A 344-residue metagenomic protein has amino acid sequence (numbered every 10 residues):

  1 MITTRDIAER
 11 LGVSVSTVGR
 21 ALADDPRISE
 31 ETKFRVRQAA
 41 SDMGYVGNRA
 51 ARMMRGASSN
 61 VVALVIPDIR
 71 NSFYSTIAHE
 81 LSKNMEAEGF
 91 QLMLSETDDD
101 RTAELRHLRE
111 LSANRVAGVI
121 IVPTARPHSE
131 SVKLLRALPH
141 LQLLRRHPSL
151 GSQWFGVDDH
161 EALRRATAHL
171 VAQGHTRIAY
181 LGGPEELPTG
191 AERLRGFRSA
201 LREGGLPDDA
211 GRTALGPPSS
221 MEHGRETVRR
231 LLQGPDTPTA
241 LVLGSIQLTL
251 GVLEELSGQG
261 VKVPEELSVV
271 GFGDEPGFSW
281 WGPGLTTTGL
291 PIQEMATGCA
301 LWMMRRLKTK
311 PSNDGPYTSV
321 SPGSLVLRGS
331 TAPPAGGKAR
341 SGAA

Functional and structural regions predicted by a protein language model:
M1-N60, K338-A344: N-terminal helix-turn-helix DNA-binding module of bacterial transcription factors
I2, N60-A168, A172, Q233 (+1 more regions): Alpha-helical recognition/docking segments in bacterial nutrient-uptake and carbohydrate-utilization systems
S14, N60, A117, H175-I178 (+1 more regions): Short acidic/polar active-site loop segments enriched in Thr and Asp
R49, P67-T76, L94-A103, R145 (+6 more regions): Hinge/beta->alpha junction and helix N-cap segments in small-molecule ligand-binding domains
T176-R177, D208-R212, K262-V269: Short acidic capping loops at alpha-helix termini that bridge into adjacent secondary structure
R229-A344: Flexible loop/turn connectors
